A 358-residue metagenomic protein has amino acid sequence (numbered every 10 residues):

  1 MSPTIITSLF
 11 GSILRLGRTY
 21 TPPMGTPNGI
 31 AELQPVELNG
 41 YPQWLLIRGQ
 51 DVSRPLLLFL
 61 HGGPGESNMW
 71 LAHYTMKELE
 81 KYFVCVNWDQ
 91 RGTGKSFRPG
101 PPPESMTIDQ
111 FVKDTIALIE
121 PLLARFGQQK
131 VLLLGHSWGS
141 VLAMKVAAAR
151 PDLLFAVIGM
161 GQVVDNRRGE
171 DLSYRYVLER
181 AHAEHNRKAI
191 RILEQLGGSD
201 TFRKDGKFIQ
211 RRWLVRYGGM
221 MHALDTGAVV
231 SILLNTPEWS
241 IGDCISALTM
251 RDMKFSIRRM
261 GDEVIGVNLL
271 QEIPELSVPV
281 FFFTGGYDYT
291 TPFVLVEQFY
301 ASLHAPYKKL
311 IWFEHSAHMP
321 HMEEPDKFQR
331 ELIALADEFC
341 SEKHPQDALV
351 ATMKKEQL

Functional and structural regions predicted by a protein language model:
P64-M76: The serine-hydrolase catalytic nucleophile loop
M69-W70, G92-M106: Glycine-rich "HGGG/HGxG" loop immediately N-terminal to the catalytic nucleophile of the alpha/beta-hydrolase
E80-R98: Conserved alpha/beta-hydrolase
Q110-K130: Conserved acidic catalytic loop of the alpha/beta-hydrolase fold
D152-D200: A catalytic-pocket lid/entrance helix-loop region that shapes and gates access to the active site across common
E179-R180, R187-Q271, V278: Alpha/beta-hydrolase
L276, F282-T284, D288: Short beta-strand/loop motif that positions the catalytic acidic residue of the alpha/beta-hydrolase fold
K309-L358: Catalytic active-site module of serine/aspartate enzymes centered on a nucleophile-bearing elbow/loop
